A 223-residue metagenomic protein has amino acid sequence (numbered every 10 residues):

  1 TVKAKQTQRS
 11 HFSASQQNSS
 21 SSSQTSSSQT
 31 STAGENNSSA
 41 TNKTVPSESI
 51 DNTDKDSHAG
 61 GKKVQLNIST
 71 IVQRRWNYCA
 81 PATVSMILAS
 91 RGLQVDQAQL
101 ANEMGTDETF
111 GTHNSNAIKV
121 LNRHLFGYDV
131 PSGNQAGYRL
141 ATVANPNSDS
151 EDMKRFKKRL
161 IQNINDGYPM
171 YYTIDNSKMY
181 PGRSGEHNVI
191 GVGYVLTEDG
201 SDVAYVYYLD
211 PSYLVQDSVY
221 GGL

Functional and structural regions predicted by a protein language model:
T1-S19, S23-Q135, D199: Active-site-adjacent structural segments surrounding the nucleophilic cysteine of cysteine proteases and isopeptidases
Q99, E103-L223: Conserved active-site-adjacent core of cysteine acyl-enzyme catalytic domains
